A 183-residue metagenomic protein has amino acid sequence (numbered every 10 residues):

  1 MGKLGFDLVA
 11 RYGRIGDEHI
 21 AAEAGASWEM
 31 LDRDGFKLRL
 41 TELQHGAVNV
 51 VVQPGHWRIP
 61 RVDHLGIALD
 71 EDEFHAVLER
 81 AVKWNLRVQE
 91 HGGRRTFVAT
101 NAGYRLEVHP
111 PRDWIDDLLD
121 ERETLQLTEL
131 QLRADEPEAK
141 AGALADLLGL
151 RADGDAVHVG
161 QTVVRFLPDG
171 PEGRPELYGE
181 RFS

Functional and structural regions predicted by a protein language model:
M1-G46, H91-R94, L132-T162: Core segments of cupin and vicinal oxygen chelate
E23-W28, R33-G35, R58-D63, I67 (+2 more regions): A cross-kingdom feature marking solvent-exposed beta-strand/loop segments within repeated, beta-rich binding/scaffold
Q44, R58-P60, D120-Q126: Short, low-complexity disordered segments enriched in Ser/Pro/Gly and basic
G46-V48, N101: Short, ordered coil/turn segments that flank beta-strands lining enzyme active or ligand-binding pockets
V50-P54, E107: Conserved beta-strand in the GNAT
D70-F74, E136-P137: Helix N-cap motif at beta-to-alpha junctions
L78-P137, G142, D146-S183: Vicinal oxygen chelate
